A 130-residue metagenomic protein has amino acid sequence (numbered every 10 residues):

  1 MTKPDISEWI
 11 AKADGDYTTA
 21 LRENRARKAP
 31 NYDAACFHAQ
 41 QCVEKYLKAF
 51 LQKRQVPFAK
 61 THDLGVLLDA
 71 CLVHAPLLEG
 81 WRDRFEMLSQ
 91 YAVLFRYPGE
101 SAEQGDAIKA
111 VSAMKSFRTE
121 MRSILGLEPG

Functional and structural regions predicted by a protein language model:
M1-G130: Terminal alpha-helical segments
